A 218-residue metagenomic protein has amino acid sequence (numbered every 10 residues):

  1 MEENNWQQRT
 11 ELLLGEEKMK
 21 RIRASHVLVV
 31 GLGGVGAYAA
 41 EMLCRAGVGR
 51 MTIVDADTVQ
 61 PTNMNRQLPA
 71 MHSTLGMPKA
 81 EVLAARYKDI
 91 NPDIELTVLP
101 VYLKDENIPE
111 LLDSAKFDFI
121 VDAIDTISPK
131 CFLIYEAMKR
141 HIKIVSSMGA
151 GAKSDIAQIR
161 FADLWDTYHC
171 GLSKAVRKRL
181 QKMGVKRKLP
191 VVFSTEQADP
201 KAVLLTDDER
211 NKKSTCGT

Functional and structural regions predicted by a protein language model:
M1-V27: N-terminal charged helix/coil linker that caps or initiates catalytic domains
E2, D113-F119, I124-P129, K139 (+3 more regions): Glycine-rich phosphate/adenylate-binding loop
V29-G31, V54: Conserved N-terminal Rossmann-fold NAD(P)-binding element of oxidoreductases
V35: Hydrophobic/small residue at the entry helix of a nucleotide-binding pocket
V48, I53-N91: Glycine-rich phosphate-binding loop and adjoining beta1-alpha1-beta2 segment of Rossmann-like nucleotide-binding folds
S73, E95-V101: Conserved SAM-binding strand-loop segment of SAM-dependent methyltransferases
P100-I108: Conserved SAM/SAH-binding loop
